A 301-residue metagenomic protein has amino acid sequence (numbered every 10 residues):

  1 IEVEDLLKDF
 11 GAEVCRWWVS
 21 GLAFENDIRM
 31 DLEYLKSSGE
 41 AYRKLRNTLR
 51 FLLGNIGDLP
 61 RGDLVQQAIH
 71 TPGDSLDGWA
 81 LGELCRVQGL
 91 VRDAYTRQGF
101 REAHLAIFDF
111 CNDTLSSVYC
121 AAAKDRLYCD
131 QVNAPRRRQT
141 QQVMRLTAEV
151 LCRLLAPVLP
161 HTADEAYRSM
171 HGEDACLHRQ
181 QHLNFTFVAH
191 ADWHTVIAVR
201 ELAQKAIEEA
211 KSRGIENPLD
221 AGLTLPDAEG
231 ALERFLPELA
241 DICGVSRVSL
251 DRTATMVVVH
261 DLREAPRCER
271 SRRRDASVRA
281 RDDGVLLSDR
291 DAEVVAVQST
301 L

Functional and structural regions predicted by a protein language model:
I1-T71, H171-G172: Catalytic adenosine-cofactor/nucleotide-binding cores of aminoacyl-tRNA synthetases and other
V14-L22, L49-L52, I107-C111, Y119 (+2 more regions): Short alpha-helical scaffolding segments that buttress acidic/His motifs in well-ordered protein cores
R29-L35, R86-I107, E149-R153, A191 (+2 more regions): Extended, non-catalytic structural segments that build the interaction scaffolds of large macromolecular assemblies
E33-S38, G99, R136-M144: Membrane-interfacial loop-to-helix junctions in multi-pass inner-membrane proteins
K36, S169-L301: C-terminal low-complexity, glycine/proline- and small-hydrophobic-enriched intrinsically disordered tails that act as
E40-L53, D74-V87, H104-L127: Core structural elements
L45, L115, P160, I207 (+1 more regions): Residue-level signal for inorganic ion chemistry
L59-R92, C120-R213, P218-D227, V285-L286: Acidic, turn-prone loop/beta-hairpin segments
